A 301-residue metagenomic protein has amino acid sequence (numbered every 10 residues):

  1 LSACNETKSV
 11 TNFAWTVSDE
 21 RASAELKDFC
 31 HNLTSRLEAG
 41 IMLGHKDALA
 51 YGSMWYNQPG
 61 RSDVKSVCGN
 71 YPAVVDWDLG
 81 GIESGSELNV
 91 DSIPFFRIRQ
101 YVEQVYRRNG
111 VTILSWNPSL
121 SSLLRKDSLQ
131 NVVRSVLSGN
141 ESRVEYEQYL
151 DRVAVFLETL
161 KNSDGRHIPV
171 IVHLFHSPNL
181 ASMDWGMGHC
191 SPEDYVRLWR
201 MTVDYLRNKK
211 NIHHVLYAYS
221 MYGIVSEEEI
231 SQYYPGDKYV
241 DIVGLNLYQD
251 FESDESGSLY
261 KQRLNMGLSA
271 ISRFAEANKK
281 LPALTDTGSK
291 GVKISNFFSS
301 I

Functional and structural regions predicted by a protein language model:
S2-A3: C-terminal motif of bacterial Sec signal peptides marking the signal peptidase cleavage site
T7-D76, G80, N89-S92: N-terminal module-boundary/linker segments of secreted carbohydrate-active enzymes
D28, W55-V64, F96-Q100, V155-F156 (+3 more regions): Alpha-helical scaffolding within the catalytic cores of extracellular/periplasmic polymer-degrading hydrolases
T34, S62-N70, R99-N109, L157-H167 (+3 more regions): Acidic (Asp/Glu)-rich catalytic clusters
L43-K46, P169-H176, W199-E229, K279-V292: Aromatic-lined carbohydrate-recognition surfaces of secreted/lumenal glycan-active proteins
V75, V172, D241-V243: Conserved, mostly hydrophobic/aromatic
G80, S84-N208, I212: Substrate-binding cleft of extracellular glycoside hydrolase catalytic domains
R108, E227, S231-K290: Glycoside hydrolase catalytic-domain groove-lining segments
